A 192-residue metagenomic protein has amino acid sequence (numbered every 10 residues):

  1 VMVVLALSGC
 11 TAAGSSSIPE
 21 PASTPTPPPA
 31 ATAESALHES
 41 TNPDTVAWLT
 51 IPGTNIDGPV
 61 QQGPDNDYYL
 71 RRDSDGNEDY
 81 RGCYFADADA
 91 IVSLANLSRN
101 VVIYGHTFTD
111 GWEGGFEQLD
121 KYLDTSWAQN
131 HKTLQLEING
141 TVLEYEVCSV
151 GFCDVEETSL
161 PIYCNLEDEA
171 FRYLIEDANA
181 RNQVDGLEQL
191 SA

Functional and structural regions predicted by a protein language model:
A6-G9: C-terminal motif of bacterial Sec signal peptides marking the signal peptidase cleavage site
T11-A13: Bacterial signal peptide processing site
S17-A192: Solvent-exposed, non-transmembrane regions of membrane-associated and secreted proteins
